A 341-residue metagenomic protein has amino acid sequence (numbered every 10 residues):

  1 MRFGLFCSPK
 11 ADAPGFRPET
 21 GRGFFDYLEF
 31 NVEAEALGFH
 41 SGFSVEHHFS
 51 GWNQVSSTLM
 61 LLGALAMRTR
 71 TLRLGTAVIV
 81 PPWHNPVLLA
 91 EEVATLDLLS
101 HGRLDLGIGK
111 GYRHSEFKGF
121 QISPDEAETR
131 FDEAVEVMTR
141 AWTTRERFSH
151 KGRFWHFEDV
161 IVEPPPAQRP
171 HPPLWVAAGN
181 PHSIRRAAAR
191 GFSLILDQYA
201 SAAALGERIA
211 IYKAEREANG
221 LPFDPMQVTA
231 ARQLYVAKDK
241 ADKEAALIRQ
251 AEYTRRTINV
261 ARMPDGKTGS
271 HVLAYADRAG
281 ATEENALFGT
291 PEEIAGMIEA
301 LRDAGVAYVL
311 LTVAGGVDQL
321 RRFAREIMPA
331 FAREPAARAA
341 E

Functional and structural regions predicted by a protein language model:
M1-R73, R169-P172, A340: N-terminal beta1-alpha1-beta2 module of alpha/beta enzyme domains
F3-C7, G42-S44, L74-T76, L104-I108 (+4 more regions): Hydrophobic faces of well-ordered beta-strands that scaffold small-molecule active sites in alpha/beta enzyme cores
G4-C7, E126-V162, A203-V306, A332-E341: An alpha-helical appendage that flanks or caps ligand/catalytic pockets
P9-F24, I79-V87, Q168-A178, L234-A237 (+1 more regions): Active-site mouth loops of central-metabolism enzymes
P18, N85-F192, A203-A210, E217-N219 (+2 more regions): Internal, glycine-rich beta/alpha segment that forms the wall or movable "lid" of small-molecule/cofactor binding
G21-E33, E92, A178-R185, T290-A300: Short, acidic/polar
E35-A36, L62-T71, V93, D97-L104 (+4 more regions): Acidic (Asp/Glu)-rich catalytic clusters
G38, E46, L65, L96 (+9 more regions): Conserved, mostly hydrophobic/aromatic
